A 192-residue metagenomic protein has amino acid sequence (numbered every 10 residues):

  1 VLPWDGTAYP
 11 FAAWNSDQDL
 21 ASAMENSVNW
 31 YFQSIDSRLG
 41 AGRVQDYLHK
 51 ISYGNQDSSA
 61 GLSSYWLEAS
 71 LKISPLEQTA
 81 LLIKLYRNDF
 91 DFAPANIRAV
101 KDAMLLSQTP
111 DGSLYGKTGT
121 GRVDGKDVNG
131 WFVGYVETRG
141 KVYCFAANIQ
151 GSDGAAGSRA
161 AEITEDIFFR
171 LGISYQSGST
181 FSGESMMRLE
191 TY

Functional and structural regions predicted by a protein language model:
V1-A8, A93-I97: Short, well-structured active-site flanking segments
V1-L2, A23, F145: Active-site SXXK
W4-G6, F11, N26, G116 (+1 more regions): Generic structural "secondary-structure junction" signal
G6-L20, F32-R87: Mid-domain, small-residue-enriched loop/turn segments at the edges of structured enzyme/sensor domains
L20-S27: Short helix- or helix-capping micro-motifs that position conserved polar/aromatic residues at function-defining sites
V28-Y31, S74-E77, V128-N129, A160: Catalytic-loop motifs flanking and including active-site residues across diverse enzymes
S37-G40, Y86-Y192: Structured C-terminal helix/loop/strand segments within mature extracytoplasmic catalytic/sensor domains
